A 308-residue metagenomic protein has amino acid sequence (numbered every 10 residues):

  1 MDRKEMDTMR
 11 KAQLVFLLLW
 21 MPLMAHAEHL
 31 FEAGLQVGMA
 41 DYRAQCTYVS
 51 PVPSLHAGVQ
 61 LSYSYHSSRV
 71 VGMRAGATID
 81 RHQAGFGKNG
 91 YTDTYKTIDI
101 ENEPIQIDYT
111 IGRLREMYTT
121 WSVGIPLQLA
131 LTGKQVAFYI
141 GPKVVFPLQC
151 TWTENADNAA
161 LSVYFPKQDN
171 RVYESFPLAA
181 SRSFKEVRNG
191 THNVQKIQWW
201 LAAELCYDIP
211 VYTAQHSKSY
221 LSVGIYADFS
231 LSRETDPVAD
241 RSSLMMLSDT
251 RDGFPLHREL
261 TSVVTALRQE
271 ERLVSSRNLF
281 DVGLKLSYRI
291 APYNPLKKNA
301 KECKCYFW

Functional and structural regions predicted by a protein language model:
M1-E28, A291-W308: Cleavable N-terminal export/targeting peptides
H26-H66, S287-Y293, Y306-W308: Short glycine/proline- and aromatic-enriched beta-strand/turn motifs that initiate or cap beta-hairpins
A27-E28, H66-M73, L131-Q135, P210-V223 (+1 more regions): Short loop/turn motifs that connect adjacent beta-strands in outer-membrane beta-barrel proteins
H29-L35, V71-A77, W121-I125, V136-F146 (+3 more regions): Transmembrane beta-strands of outer-membrane beta-barrel proteins
L35-R43, Y65, I79-Q83, T119 (+5 more regions): Transmembrane beta-strands of outer-membrane beta-barrel pores
D41-S54, H82-T120, P147-Q198, R233-D281: Extracellular/periplasm-exposed beta-strand and loop segments of Gram-negative cell-envelope proteins, dominated by
Q60-S64, P126-T132, C206-P210, K285-R289: Transmembrane beta-barrel domains of outer membrane proteins
I140-V145, C206-P210, F307-W308: Exposed, low-structure sequence patches enriched in small/polar residues
